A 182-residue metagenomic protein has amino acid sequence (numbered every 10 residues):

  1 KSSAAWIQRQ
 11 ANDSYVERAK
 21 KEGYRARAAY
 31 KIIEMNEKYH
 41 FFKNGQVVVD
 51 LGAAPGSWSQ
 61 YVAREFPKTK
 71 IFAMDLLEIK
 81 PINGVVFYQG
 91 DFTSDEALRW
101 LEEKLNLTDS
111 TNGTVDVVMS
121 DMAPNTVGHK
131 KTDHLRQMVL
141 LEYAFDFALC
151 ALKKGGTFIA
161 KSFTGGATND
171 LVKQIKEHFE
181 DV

Functional and structural regions predicted by a protein language model:
K1-Q46: Class I SAM-dependent methyltransferase Rossmann-like catalytic core, especially the SAM/SAH-binding loop
F42, E65-F66, L105, D109 (+1 more regions): A generic alpha-to-beta junction signature in SAM-dependent methyltransferases
N44-A54: Conserved class I S-adenosyl-L-methionine
Q46, T69, G156: Glycine-centered, small-residue-biased loops immediately flanking beta-strands in adenine/cofactor-binding cores
V49, I82-N83, Y88, V118 (+1 more regions): C-terminal substrate-binding/active-site "lid" region of AdoMet-derived donor-dependent transferases
P55-P67: Conserved SAM-binding loop of SAM-dependent methyltransferases across substrates and taxa, primarily the Class I
F72-M74: The conserved SAM/SAH-binding core of class I Rossmann-like methyltransferase domains, concentrating on the hydrophobic
L76-T126: S-adenosyl-L-methionine
